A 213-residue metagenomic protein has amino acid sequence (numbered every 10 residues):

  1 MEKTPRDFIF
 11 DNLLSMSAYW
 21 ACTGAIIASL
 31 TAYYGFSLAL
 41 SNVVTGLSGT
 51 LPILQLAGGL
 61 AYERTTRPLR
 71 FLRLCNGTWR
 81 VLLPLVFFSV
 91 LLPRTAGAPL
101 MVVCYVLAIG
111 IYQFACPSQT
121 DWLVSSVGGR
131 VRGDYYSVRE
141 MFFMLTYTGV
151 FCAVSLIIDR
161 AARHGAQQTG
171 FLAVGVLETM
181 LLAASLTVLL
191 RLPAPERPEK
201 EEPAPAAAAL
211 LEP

Functional and structural regions predicted by a protein language model:
M1-P5, P193-P213: Juxtamembrane intracellular "pre-TM" segments in multi-pass secondary transporters
M1-Y62, L69-W79, P84-F87, F143: Helix-loop boundary and gating motifs at the non-cytosolic
L13, L82-L83, S89, T95-A115: Hydrophobic core of transmembrane alpha-helices in multi-pass small-molecule transporters, especially MFS/SLC-type
I27-Y33, L60, R64, F87-P93 (+1 more regions): Transmembrane alpha-helix termini and helix-breaking/packing motifs in multi-pass membrane transporters
T31-G35, T66, L123-V131: Short helix-loop-helix connector
G49-Q55, Y136-I158: Glycine-rich segments within core transmembrane alpha-helices of 12-TM secondary carriers
A108-M141: Cytoplasmic helix-loop-helix junction between adjacent transmembrane helices in 12-TM secondary transporters
F171, L181-P203: Helix-loop junctions on the cytosolic side of multi-pass membrane transporters, especially the intracellular loop
